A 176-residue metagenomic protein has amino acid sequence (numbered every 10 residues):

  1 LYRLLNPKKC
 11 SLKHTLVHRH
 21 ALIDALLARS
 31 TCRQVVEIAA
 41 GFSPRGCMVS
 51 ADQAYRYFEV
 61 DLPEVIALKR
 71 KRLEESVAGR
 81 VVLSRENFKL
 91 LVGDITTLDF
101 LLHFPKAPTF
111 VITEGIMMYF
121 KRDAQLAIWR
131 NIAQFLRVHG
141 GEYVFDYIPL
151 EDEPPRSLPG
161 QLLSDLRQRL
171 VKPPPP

Functional and structural regions predicted by a protein language model:
L1-P176: Alpha-helical subdomain
